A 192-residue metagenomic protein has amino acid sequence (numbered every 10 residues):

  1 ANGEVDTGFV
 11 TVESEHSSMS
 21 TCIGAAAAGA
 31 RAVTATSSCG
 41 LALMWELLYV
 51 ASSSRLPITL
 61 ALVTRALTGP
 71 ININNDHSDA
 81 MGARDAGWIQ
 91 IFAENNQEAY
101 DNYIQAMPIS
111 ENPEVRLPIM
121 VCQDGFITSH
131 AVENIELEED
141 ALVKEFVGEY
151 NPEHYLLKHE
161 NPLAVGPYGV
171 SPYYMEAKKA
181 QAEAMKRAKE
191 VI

Functional and structural regions predicted by a protein language model:
A1-N75, I89-E111: Thiamine diphosphate
S18, P57, I73-A80, K158 (+2 more regions): Membrane-targeting and insertion segments and their boundary/processing signals
G29, D85, V115-R116: Short, well-ordered loop/turn elements at secondary-structure boundaries
E46-L47, I71-D76, E94-Y100, Q123-A131 (+1 more regions): Short flexible/disordered coil segments
P57-T59, V115-M120: Short secondary-structure capping/junction motifs at helix and strand boundaries
A80-W88: Acidic/polar active-site rim loop that often engages polyanionic ligands
E94-N95, E114-R116, E145-F146: Phosphate/diphosphate-binding loops
P118-I192: Conformationally flexible catalytic loops at phosphate/diphosphate-handling active centers
